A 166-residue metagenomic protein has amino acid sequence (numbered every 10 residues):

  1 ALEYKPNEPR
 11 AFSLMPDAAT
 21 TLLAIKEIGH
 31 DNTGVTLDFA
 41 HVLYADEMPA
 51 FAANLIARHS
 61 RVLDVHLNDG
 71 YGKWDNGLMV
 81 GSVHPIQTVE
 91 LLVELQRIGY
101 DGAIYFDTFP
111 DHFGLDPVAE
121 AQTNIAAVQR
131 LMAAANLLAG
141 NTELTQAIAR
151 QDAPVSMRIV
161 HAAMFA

Functional and structural regions predicted by a protein language model:
A1-S13: Active-site-proximal beta-alpha loop/turn segments in soluble metabolic enzymes
F12-L37, V42-A166: Histidine-acidic metal/acid-base catalytic patches
